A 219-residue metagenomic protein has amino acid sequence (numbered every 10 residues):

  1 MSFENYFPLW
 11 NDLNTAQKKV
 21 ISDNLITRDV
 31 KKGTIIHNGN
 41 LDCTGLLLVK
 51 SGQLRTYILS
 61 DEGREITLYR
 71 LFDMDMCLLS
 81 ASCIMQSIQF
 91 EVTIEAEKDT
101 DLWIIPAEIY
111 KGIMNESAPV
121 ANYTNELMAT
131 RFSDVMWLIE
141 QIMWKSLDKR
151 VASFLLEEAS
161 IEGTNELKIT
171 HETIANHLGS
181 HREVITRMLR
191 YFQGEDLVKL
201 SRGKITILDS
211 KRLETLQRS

Functional and structural regions predicted by a protein language model:
M1-K31, L71, M76, A81-M85: Cyclic nucleotide-binding regulatory module and flanking cytosolic helices
G33, T44-Y57, F72-M74: Glycine- and acidic-residue-biased ligand/ion/polar-headgroup-sensing regions
I36-L41: Short phosphate-coordinating micro-motif centered on Lys-Gly-acidic
D61-L68: Short alpha-helix-to-loop micro-motif enriched in aromatics/charged/Gly
Y69-N125: Cyclic-nucleotide recognition modules
E97-K98, N115-S180: Polybasic "coupling" helices that flank or enter modular domains
L147, L156-S219: Phosphate-/nucleic-acid-contacting segments
